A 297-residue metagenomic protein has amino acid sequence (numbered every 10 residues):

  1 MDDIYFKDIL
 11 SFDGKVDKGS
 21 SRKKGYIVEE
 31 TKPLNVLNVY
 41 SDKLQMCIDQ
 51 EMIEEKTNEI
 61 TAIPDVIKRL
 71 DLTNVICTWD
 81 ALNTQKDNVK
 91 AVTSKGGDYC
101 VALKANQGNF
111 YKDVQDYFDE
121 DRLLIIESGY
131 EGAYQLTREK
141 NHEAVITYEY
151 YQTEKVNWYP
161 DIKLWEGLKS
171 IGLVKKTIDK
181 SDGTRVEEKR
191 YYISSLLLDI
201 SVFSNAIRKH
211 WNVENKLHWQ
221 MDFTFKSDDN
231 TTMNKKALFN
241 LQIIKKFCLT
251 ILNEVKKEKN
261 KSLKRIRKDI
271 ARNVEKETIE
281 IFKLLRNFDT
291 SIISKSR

Functional and structural regions predicted by a protein language model:
M1-W79, T84-D87, I270, R297: Conserved, well-structured functional cores that handle cations and Mg-NTP chemistry
D13, Y99, E214: Residue-level signature of catalytic and energy-coupling elements of molecular machines, predominantly ATP/GTP-dependent
Y40, P64, S204, L241-L249: Predominant activation on well-ordered alpha-helical scaffold segments within soluble catalytic domains
M46-L124, S128-K140: Nuclease catalytic cores that cleave nucleic-acid phosphodiester bonds, predominantly acidic two-metal-ion
T57, V186, L238-Q242: Electropositive phosphate-/nucleotide-binding environments in soluble metabolic enzymes
K104-R208: An anionic, glycine-rich sequence signature occurring as long contiguous blocks
E127, Q220-R297: A short, flexible helix-boundary coil/loop motif
I193, L197-T231: Short amphipathic alpha-helical "interface-anchor" segments enriched in bulky aromatics
